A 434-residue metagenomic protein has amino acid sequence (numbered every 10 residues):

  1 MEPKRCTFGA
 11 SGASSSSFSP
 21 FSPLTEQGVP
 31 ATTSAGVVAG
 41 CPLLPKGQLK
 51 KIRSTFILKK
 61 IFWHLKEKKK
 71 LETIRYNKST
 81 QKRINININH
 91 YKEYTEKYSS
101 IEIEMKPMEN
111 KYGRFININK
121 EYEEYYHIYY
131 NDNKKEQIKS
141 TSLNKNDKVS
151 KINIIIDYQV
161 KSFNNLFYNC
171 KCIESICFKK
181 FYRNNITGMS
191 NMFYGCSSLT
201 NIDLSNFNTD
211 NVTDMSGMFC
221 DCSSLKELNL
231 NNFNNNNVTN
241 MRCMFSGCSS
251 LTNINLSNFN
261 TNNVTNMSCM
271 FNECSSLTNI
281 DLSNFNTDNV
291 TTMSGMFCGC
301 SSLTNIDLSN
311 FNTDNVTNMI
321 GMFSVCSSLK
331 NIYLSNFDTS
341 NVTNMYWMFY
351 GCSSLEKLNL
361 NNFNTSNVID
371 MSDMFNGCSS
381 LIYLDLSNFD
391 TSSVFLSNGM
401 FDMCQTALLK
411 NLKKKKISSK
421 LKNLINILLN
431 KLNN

Functional and structural regions predicted by a protein language model:
M1-I186, N388-D390, D402-N434: N-terminal capping/linker segments that flank leucine-rich repeat
A10-A13, V29-A31, A35-V37, D210 (+6 more regions): Acidic, Ala/Val/Gly-enriched low-complexity intrinsically disordered segments
S11-S14, P30-T32, G36-G40, T213 (+5 more regions): Intrinsic disorder/low-complexity segments
S11-S22, S216, S224, S246 (+6 more regions): Serine residues within intrinsically disordered or low-complexity segments
P45-Q48, E67-I74, H90-Y94, S150-Q159 (+11 more regions): Structural signature of tandem-repeat unit edges
Y168, N191-G195, G217-D221, C243-G247 (+6 more regions): Short beta-strand elements of solenoid repeat domains
